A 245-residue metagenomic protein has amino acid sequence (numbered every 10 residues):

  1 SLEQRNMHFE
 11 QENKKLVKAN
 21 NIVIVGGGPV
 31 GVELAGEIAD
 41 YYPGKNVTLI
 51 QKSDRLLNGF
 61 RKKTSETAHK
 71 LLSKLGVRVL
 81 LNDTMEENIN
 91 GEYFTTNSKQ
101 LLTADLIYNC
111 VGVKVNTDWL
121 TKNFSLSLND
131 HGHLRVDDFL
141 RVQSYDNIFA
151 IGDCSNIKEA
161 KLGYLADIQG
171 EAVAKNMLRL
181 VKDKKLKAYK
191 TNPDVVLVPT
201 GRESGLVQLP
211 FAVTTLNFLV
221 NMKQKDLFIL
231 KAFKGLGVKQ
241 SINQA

Functional and structural regions predicted by a protein language model:
L2-N20, L101-K175: FAD-site-proximal beta/loop scaffold in flavoenzymes
K15-K45: Rossmann-like NAD(P)H-binding beta-loop-alpha module
V23, T48-L49, F149: A structural signal for isolated positions on well-ordered beta-strands in alpha/beta enzyme cores
G26, Q51, G152, P199-G201: Short beta-strand/turn micro-motifs composed of small residues that flank or help shape donor/cofactor-binding pockets
G26-G28, S53, E159: Glycine-rich Rossmann-fold phosphate-binding loop(s) that bind the pyrophosphate of adenine dinucleotide cofactors
I38, Y42, F124, V181: Active-site catalytic pocket residues across diverse enzymes, especially alpha/beta-hydrolases
P43-D138, L186-K187: A Rossmann-like FAD-binding core segment of flavoenzymes
Q169-A245: C-terminal, flexible cofactor-proximal segment of oxidoreductases
